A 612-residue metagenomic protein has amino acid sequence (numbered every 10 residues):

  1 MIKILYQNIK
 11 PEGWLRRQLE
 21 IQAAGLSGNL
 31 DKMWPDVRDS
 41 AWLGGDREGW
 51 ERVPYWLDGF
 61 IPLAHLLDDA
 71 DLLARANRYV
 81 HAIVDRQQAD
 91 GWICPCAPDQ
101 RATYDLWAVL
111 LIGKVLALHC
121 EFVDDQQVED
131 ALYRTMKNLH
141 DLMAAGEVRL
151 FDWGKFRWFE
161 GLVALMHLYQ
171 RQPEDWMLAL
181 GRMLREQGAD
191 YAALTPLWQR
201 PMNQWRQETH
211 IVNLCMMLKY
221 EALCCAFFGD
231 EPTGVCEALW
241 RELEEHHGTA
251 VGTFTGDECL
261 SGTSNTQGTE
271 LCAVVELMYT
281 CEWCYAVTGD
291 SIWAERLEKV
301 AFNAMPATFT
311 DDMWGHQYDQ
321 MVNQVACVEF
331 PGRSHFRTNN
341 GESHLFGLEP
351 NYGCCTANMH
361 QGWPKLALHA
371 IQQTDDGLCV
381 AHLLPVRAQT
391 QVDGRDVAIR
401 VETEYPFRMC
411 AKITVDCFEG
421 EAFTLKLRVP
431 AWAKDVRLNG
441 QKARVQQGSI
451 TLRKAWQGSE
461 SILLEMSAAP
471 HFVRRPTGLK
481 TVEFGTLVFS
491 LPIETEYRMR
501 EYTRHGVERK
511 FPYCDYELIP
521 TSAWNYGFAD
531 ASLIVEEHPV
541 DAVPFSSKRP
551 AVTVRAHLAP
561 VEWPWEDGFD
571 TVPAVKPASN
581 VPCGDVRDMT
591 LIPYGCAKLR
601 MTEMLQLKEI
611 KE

Functional and structural regions predicted by a protein language model:
M1-R52, A70-I93, Q126, R182: Low-complexity, Ser/Thr/Pro/Gly-enriched N-terminal "stalk/linker" regions
K10-Q18, D68-D85, Y104, V123-L142 (+4 more regions): Extended, well-ordered alpha-helical scaffold segments
G13-L15, L57-A70, L111-D125, E160-P173 (+5 more regions): Well-ordered alpha-helical scaffold segments within catalytic/enzyme domains
V37-V53, C94-I112, A144-W158, D190-K219 (+5 more regions): Solvent-exposed loop and edge beta-strand segments that line ligand/cofactor-binding and catalytic clefts
L223-H246, N265-W314, Q324-V325: Catalytic-core region of carbohydrate-active enzymes that cleave or remodel glycosidic bonds
C236, E295-N303, T308-A411, E465-E612: C-terminal beta-rich recognition modules with glycine/proline-rich loops and embedded aromatic residues
G420-G440: Beta-strand-rich binding/interaction modules
A433-K454, P470-T477: Solvent-exposed beta-strand/loop surfaces of large extracellular or lumenal domains
